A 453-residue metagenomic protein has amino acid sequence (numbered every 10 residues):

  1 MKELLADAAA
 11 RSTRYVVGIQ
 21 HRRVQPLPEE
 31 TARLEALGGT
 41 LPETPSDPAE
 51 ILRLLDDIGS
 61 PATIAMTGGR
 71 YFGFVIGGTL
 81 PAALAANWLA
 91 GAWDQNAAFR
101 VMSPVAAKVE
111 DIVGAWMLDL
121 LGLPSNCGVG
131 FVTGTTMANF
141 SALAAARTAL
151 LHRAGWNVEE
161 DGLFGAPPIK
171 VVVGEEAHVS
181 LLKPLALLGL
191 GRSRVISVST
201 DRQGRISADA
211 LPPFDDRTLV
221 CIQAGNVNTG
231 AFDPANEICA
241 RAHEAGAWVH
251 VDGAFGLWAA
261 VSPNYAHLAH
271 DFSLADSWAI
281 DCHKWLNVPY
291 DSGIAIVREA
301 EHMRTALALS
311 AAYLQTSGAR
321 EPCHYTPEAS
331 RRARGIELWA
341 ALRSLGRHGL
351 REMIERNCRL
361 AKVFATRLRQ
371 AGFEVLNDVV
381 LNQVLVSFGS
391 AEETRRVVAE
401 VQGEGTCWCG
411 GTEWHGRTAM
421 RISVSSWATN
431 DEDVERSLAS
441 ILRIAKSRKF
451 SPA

Functional and structural regions predicted by a protein language model:
M1-N126, T429, S440-I441: N-terminal entrance/gating region of PLP-dependent enzymes' catalytic architecture
V105-A106, V129-T136, V173-G174, Q223: Active-site nucleophile and cofactor-binding loops and adjacent substrate-binding regions of central metabolic enzymes
C127-G128, A371-V375, T406-G411: A short linear hydrophobic-aromatic micro-motif
A138-R304: Conserved PLP-enzyme active-site core in the AAT-like
N226, V261, H270-A371, L376-D378: Active-site C-terminal subdomain of aminotransferase-like
E374-V401: Conserved PLP-binding catalytic core of the aspartate aminotransferase-like
D378, Q383, E404-R421: Conserved PLP cofactor-binding pocket of PLP-dependent enzymes
W414-A453: PLP-dependent enzyme catalytic core of the Aspartate aminotransferase-like
